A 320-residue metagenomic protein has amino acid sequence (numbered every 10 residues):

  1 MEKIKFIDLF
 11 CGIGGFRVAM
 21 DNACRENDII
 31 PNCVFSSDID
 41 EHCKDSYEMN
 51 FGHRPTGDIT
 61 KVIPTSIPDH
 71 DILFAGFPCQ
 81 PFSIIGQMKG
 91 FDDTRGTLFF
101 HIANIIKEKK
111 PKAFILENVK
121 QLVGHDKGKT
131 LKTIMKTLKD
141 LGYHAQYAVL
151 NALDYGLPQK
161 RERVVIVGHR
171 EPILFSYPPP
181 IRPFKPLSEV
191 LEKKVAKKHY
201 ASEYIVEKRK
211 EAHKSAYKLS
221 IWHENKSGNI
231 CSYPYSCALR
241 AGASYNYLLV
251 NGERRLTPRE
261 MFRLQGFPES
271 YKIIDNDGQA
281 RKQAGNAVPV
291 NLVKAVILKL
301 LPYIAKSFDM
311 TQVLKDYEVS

Functional and structural regions predicted by a protein language model:
M1-C33, T137-V149, Q159-S320: S-adenosyl-L-methionine-dependent DNA methyltransferase catalytic core
E2-A113, K120-G124, K129-K132: Core alpha/beta nucleotide-donor-binding catalytic domains of modification enzymes
T56, T60, F74, N151 (+2 more regions): Residue-level detector of conserved, well-ordered beta-strand and adjacent loop positions that form binding/recognition
K61-T65, N151-L153, S270: Short, solvent-exposed coil/turn elements at secondary-structure transition points
P64-H70, G156-K160, A284: Short, solvent-exposed polar/charged micro-motifs at secondary-structure junctions
Q80-I84, L122-H125, G156-Q159, L174-S176 (+1 more regions): Short catalytic/ligand-binding loop motif for oxyanion handling, primarily in non-cytosolic enzymes, centered on
G86, N118-K120, A243, D277: Short, histidine-centered active-site or binding-site loop motifs used for metal coordination, general acid-base
T97-H169: Conserved Class I SAM-dependent methyltransferase catalytic core
